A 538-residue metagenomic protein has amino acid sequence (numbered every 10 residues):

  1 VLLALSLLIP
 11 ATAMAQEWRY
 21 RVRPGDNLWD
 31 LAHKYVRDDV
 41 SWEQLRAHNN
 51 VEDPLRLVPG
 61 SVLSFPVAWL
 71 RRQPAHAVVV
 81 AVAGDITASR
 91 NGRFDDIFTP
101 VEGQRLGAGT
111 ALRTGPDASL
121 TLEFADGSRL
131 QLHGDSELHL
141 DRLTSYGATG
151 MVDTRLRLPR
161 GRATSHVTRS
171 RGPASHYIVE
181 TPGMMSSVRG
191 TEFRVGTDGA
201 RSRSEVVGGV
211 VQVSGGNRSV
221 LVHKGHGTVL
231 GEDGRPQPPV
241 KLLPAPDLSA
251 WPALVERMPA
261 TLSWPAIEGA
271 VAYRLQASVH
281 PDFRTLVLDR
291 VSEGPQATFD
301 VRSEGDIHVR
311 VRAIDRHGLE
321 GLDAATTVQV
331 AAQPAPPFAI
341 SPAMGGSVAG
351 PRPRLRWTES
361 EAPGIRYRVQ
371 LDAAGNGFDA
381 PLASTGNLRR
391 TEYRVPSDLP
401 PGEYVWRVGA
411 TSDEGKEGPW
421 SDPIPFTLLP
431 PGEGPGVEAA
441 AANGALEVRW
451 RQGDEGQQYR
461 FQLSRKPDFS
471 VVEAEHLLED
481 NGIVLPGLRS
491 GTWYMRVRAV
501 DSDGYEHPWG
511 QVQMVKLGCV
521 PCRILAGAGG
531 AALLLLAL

Functional and structural regions predicted by a protein language model:
A15-V36: Primarily a LysM-type cell-wall glycan-binding module
K34-P74: Extracellular LysM carbohydrate-binding repeats and other cell-envelope/extracellular binding modules
P59-V62, A68-D247, M258, I340: Flexible, surface-exposed loop/linker segments and immediately adjacent secondary-structure boundaries
R235, R316-V330, T411-L428, S502-L517: Extracellular fibronectin type III
P259-G269, R352-P363, L446-G456: Conserved aromatic anchor
L286-G294, A383-R389, E473-E479: Short beta-strand segments within Ig-like beta-sandwich modules, predominantly Fibronectin type-III
F299-D306, P396-E403, L485-T492: Surface-exposed, short loops/turns at beta-strand junctions within beta-sandwich domains
